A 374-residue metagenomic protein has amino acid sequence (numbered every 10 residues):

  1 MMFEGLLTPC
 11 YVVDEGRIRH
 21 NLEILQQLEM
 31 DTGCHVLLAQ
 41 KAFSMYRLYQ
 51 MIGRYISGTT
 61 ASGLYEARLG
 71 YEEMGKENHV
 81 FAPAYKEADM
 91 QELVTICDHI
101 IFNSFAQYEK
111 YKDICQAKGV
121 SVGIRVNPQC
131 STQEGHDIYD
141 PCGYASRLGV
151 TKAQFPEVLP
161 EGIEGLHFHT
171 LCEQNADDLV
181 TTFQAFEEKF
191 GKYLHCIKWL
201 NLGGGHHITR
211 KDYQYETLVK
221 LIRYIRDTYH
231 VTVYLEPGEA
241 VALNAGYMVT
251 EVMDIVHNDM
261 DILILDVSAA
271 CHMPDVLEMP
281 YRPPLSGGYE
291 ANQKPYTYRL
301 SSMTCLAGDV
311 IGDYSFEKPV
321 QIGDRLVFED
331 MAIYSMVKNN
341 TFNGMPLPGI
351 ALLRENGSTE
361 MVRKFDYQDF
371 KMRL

Functional and structural regions predicted by a protein language model:
M1-G75, F81-Y85, S268, F316-E329 (+1 more regions): N-terminal capping/small domains of soluble enzymes
C34-W199, Y213, L221: Active-site-proximal beta-alpha core segment in soluble small-molecule metabolic enzymes
H35-V36, S57-G58, E77-H79, D98-H99 (+9 more regions): Structural motif
Y49, E134-H136, A176-D178, R210-Y213 (+4 more regions): Short, well-ordered secondary-structure micro-motifs
V126-C130, T170-Q174, H206, E239-V241 (+2 more regions): Glycine-rich beta-alpha junction loops
F183-L243: Acidic, glycine-rich loop-and-beta core segments that form the ion-binding/anion-interacting portion of active sites
L221, L235-L374: Charged (often Lys/Glu-rich) extended helix/loop segments that serve as interaction or gating elements
